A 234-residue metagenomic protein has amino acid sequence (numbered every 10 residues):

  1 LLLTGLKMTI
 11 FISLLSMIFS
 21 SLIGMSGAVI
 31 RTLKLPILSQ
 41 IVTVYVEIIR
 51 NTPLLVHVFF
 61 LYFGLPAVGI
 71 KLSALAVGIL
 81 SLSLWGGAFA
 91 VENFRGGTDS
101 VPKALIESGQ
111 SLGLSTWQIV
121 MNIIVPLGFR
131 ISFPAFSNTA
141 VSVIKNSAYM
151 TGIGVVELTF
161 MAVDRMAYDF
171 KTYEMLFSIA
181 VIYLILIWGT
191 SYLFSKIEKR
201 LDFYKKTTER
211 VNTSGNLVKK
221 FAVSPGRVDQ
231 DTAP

Functional and structural regions predicted by a protein language model:
L1-P234: Transmembrane alpha-helices and adjacent helix-loop boundaries
